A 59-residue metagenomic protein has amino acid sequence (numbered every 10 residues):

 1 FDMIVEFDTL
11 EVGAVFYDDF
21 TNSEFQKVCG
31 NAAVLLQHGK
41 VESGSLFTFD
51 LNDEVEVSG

Functional and structural regions predicted by a protein language model:
F1-E11: Mixed-charge, Lys/Arg-rich low-complexity intrinsically disordered regions
D8-T9, D18, Q26: Short solvent-exposed loop/turn micro-motifs enriched in small/polar/acidic residues
E11-V12, L51: Short, flexible surface segments
G13-F16, A33: A broad helix-preferring feature
T21-L46: Basic/aromatic-rich interaction segments and small domains that mediate binding to polyanionic partners
E42-G59: Intrinsically disordered, low-complexity, charged/polar segments
